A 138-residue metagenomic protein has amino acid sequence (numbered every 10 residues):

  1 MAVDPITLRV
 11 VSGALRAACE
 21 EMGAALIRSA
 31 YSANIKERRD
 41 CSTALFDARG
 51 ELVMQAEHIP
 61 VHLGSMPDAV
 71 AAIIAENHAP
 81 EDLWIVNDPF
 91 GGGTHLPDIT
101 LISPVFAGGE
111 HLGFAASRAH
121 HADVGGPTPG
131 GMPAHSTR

Functional and structural regions predicted by a protein language model:
A2-V61, P67: Long, charge-dense accessory insertions within large macromolecular proteins
A24-A25, S29-S32, E51-V53, H62 (+1 more regions): Conserved mixed alpha/beta core segments that line enzyme active sites in large multi-domain catalysts
D40, T100-I102, A116: Broad gene-expression machinery/nucleic-acid interaction feature
L45, M54-A56, W84-N87, G113-S117: General beta-strand structural signal in soluble alpha/beta enzymes
F46-D47, I102-F106, R118: Core beta-strand residues in small-molecule sensory/regulatory alpha/beta domains
I59-H62, A119-H121: A short acidic/small-residue loop/turn micro-motif
G108-R138: Mobile "lid/hinge" segments at catalytic clefts and subdomain interfaces of large enzymes
